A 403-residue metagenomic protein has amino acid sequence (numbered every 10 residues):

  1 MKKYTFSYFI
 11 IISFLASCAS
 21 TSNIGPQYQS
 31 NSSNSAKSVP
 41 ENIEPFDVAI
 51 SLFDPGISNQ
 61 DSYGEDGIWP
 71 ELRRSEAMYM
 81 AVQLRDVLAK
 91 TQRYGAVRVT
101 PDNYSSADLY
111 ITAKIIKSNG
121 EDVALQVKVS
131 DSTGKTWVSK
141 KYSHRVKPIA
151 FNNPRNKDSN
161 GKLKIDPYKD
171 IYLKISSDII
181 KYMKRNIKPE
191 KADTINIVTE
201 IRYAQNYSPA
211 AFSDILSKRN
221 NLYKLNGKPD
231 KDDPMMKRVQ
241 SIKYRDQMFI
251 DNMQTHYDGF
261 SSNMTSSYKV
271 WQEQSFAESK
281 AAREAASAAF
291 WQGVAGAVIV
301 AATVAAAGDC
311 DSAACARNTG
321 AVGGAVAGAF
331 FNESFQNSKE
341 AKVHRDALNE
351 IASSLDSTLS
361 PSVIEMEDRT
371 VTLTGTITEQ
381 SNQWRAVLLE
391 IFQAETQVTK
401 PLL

Functional and structural regions predicted by a protein language model:
M1-S7: Bacterial N-terminal signal peptides that target proteins for export
F14-S17: C-terminal motif of bacterial Sec signal peptides marking the signal peptidase cleavage site
A19-I43, V138, R145-F290, A305-D311 (+1 more regions): C-terminal/domain-edge helix-coil "capping" segments
E44-S105, K135, K174-D178, T255-H256 (+4 more regions): N-terminal segment of the mature soluble domain
P101-D108, I116-K117, K188, A192 (+1 more regions): Amphipathic, coiled-coil-like alpha-helical scaffolding segments used for oligomerization/assembly
T112-N156: Amphipathic beta-strand/beta-sheet edge segments enriched in Tyr/Trp
W291-V304, V322-A329: Short, glycine/alanine-rich hydrophobic alpha-helices that insert into or span membranes
S312-A325: Hydrophobic alpha-helical transmembrane segments
